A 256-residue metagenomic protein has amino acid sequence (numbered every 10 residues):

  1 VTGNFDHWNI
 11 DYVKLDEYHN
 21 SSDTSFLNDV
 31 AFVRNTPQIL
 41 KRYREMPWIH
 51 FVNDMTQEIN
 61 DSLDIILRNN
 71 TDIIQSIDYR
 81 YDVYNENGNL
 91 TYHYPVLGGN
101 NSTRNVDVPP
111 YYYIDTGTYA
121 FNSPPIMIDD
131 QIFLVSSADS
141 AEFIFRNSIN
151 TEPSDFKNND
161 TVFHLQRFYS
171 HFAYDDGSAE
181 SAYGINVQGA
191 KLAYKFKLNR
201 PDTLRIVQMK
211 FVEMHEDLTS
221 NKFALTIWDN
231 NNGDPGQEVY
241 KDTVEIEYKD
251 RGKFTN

Functional and structural regions predicted by a protein language model:
V1-P47, Q57-L63, Q75: Beta-sandwich/jellyroll recognition modules and their flexible linkers
V1-T2, F133-S148, V207, T255-N256: Short, well-structured beta-strand segments enriched in hydrophobic/aromatic residues within extracellular or lumenal
W8, I74-Y79, E216-L225: Short coil-to-beta strand junction motifs in C2/discoidin
Y18, L40-Y43, S140-G233: Beta-sheet-rich sandwich/jelly-roll-like modules and their strand-loop junctions
T24, M55, S62, I73 (+5 more regions): Coil residues (strongly favoring Ser/Thr
M46-D78, D82-N89, N100: Asparagine-centered strand-capping/turn motif at beta-strand->loop junctions
G88-S136, T255: Intrinsically disordered, low-complexity Pro/Gly/Ser/Thr-rich segments with frequent PxxP/GP/PP motifs and embedded
D217-N256: Aromatic- and Gly/Pro-enriched, solvent-exposed loop/edge beta-strand patches characteristic of beta-rich domains
